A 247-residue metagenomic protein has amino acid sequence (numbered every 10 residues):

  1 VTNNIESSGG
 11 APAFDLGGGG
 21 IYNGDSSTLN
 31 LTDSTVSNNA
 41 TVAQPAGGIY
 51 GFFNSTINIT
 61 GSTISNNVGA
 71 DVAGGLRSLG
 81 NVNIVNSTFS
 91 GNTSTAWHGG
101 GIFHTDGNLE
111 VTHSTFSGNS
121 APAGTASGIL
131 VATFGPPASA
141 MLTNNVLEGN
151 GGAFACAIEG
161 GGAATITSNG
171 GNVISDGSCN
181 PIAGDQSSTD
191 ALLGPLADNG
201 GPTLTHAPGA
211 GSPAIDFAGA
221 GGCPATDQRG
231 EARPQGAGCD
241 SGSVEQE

Functional and structural regions predicted by a protein language model:
V1-S7, A13-F14, N23-A207: Predominantly extracellular beta-rich ligand-binding scaffolds that present long acidic/polar faces for carbohydrate
P181, T203-E247: Surface beta-loop-beta hairpin patches that serve as ligand-binding interfaces in beta-rich domains
